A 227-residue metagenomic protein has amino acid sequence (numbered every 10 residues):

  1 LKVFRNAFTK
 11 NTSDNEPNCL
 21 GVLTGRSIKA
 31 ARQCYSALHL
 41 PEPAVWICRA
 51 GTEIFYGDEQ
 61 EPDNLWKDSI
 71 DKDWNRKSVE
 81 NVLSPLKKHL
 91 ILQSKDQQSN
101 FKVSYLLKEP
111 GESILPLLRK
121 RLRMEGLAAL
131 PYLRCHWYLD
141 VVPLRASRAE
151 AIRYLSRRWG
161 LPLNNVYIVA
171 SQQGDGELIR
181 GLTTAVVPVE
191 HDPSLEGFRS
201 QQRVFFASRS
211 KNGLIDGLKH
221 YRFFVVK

Functional and structural regions predicted by a protein language model:
L1-K2, I179: Asp-based phosphoryl-transfer active-site loop
K2-S94, E190: Active-site phosphate-binding/coordination module
P17, E42-P43, H89, G126-A128 (+2 more regions): A generic structural signal for alpha->beta connector loops
R26, Q98, H136, S147 (+2 more regions): Short beta->alpha linker loops
A31-R32, G111-I114, P193-E196: Short, charged/polar "capping" segments at the starts of alpha-helices and the immediately preceding loops
G57-L65, S147-R148, H220-V225: Short, surface-exposed amphipathic charged segments that create phosphate/polyanion-binding patches used for binding
V82-G181: Conserved acidic, metal-coordinating active-site core of Asp-based, Mg2+-dependent phosphoryl-transfer enzymes
V142, A149-K227: Mg2+-dependent phosphoryl-transfer enzymes with acidic/Ser/Thr/Gly-rich catalytic loops
